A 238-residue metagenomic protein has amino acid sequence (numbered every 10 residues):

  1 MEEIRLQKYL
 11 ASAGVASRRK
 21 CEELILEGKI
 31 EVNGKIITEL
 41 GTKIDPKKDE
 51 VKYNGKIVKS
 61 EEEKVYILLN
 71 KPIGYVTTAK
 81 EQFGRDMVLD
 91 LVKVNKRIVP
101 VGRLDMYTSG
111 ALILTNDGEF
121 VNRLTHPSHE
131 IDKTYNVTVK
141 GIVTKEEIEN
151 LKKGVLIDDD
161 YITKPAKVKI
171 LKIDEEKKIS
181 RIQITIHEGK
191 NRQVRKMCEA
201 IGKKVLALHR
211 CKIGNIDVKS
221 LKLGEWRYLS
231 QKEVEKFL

Functional and structural regions predicted by a protein language model:
M1-L238: Basic, flexible Lys/Arg- and Gly-enriched helix-loop patches that mediate nucleic-acid binding at interfaces with rRNA
